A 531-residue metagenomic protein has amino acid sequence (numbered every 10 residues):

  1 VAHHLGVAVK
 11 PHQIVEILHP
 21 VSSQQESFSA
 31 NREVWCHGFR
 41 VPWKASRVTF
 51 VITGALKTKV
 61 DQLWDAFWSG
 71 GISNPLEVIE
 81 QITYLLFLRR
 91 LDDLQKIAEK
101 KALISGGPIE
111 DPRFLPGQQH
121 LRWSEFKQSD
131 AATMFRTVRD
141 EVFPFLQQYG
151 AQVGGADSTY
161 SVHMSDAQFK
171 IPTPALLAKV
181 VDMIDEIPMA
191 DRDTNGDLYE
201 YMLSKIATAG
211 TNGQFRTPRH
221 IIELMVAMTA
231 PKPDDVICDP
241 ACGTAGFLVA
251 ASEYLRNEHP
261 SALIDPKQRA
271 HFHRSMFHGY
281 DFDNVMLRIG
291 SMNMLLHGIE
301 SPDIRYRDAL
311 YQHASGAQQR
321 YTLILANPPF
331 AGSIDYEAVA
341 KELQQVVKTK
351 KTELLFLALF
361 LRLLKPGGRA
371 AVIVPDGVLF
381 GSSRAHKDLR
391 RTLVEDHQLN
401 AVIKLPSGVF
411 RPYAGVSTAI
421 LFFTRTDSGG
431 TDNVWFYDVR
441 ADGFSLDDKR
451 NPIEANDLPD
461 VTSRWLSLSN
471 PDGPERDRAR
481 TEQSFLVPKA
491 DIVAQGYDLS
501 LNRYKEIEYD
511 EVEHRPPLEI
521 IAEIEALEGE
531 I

Functional and structural regions predicted by a protein language model:
V1-S23: Extreme N-terminal basic, low-complexity initiation segments that serve as generic localization/processing leaders
A8-V9, V34-P233, D303-Q312, K404-G408 (+2 more regions): Non-catalytic, mostly N-terminal accessory regions of nucleic-acid modification and defense proteins
S22-S23, S27-S29, S46: Serine residues within intrinsically disordered or low-complexity segments
V78, I82, F282-I289, I304 (+1 more regions): Conserved Class I SAM-dependent methyltransferase catalytic core
T211-A326, A331-S333, E342, K350 (+3 more regions): Conserved S-adenosyl-L-methionine
C242, D281, Y306-D308, P328 (+6 more regions): Active-site proximal loops enriched in glycine and acidic residues that flank catalytic Cys/His/Asp and coordinate
S275-H278, R307, A340-Q345, L405-P406 (+1 more regions): Short beta-alpha connecting loops at secondary-structure transitions that line or flank enzyme active sites
Q398-L399, R411-P459: C-terminal, active-site-flanking charged/polar segments
